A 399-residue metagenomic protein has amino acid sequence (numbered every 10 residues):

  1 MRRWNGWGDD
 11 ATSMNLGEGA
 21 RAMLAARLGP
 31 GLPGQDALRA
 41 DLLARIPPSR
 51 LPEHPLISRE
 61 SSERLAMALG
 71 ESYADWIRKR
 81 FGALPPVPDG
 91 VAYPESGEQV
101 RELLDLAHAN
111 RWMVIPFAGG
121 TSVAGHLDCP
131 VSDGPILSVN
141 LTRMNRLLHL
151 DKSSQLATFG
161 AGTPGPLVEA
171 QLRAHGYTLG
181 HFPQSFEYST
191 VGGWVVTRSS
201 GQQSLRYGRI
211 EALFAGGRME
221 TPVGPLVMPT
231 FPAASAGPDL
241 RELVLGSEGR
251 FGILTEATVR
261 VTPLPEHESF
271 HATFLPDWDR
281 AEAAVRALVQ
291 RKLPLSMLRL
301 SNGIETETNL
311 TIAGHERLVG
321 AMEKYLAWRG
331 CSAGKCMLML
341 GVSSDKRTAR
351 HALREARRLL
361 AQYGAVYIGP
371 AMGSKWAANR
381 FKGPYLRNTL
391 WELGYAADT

Functional and structural regions predicted by a protein language model:
M1-D105, V123-Q155, E307-I312, G373-T399: N-terminal flexible segment immediately upstream of the FAD-binding catalytic core in FAD-dependent oxidoreductases
E53-K79, E282-T399: C-terminal substrate-recognition/cap domain of FAD-linked oxidoreductases
G90-E95, F270-P276, L338-V342, T399: Short, well-ordered beta-strand elements within core beta-sheets of diverse protein domains
V139, A215-M219, E242-G246, G252-V261 (+2 more regions): Short beta-strand elements
N145-S301: FAD-binding subdomain of flavoenzyme oxidoreductases
